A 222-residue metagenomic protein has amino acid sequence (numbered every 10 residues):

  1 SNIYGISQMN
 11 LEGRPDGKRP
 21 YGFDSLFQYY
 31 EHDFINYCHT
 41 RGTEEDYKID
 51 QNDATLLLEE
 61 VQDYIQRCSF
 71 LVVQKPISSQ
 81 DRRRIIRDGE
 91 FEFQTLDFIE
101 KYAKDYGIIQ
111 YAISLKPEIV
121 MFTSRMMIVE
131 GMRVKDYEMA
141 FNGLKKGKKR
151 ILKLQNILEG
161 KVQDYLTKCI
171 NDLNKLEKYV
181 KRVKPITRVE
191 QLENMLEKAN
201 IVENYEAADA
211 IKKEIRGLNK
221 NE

Functional and structural regions predicted by a protein language model:
S1-I99, D136, K145-K148: N-terminal alpha-helical interaction modules that lie
Y47-T55, I108-S114, E177-R182: A ubiquitous short alpha-helical element
I49, K101-E118, N156-T167: Acidic, Ser/Thr-rich low-complexity linear motifs
T55-K75, E90, D97, S114-E130 (+2 more regions): Amphipathic alpha-helical repeat scaffolds of TPR domains
G89, T95-I99, A103, R150-L158 (+1 more regions): Alpha-helical junction/boundary sensor with strong preference for TPR arrays
S124, V134, K146, R150 (+1 more regions): Long, contiguous binding/interaction regions
E130, E138-R182, I186-I201, Y205-D209 (+1 more regions): N-terminal cationic and glycine-rich segments that engage phosphates or anionic surfaces
K212, R216-E222: Extended, amphipathic alpha-helical scaffolds
